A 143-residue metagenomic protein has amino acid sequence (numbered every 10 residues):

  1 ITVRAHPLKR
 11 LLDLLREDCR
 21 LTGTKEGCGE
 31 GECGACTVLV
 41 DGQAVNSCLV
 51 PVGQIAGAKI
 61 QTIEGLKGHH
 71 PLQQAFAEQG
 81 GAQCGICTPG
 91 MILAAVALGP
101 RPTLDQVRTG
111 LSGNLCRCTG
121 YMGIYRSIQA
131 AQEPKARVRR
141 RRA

Functional and structural regions predicted by a protein language model:
I1-A143: Signature of N-terminal electron-transfer/Fe-S-associated modules in redox systems
